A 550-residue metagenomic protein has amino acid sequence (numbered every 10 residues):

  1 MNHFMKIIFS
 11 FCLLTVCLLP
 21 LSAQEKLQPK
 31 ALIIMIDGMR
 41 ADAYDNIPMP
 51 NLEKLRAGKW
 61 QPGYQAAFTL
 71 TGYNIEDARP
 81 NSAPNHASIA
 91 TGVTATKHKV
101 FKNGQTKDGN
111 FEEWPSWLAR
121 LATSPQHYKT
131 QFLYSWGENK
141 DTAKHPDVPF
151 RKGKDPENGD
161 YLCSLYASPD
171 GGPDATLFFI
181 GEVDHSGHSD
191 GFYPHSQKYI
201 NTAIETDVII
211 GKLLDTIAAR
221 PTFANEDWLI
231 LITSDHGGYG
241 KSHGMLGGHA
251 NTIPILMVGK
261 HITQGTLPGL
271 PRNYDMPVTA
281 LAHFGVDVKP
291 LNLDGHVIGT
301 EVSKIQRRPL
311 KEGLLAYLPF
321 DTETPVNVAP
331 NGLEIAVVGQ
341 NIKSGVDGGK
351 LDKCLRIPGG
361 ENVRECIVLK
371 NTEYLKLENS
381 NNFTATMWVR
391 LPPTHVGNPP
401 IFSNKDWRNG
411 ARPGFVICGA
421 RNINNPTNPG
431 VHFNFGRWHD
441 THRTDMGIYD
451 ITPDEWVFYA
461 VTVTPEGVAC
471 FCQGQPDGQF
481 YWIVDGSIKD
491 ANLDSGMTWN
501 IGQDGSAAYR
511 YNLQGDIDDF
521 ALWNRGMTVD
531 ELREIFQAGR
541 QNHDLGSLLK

Functional and structural regions predicted by a protein language model:
Q24-Q61, G332-E334: Active-site-proximal N-terminal segment of extracellular/periplasmic enzymes that hydrolyze or transfer
I33, N51, E205-L246, A280 (+1 more regions): Metal-dependent active-site segment of extracytoplasmic phospho-/sulfohydrolases and closely related
D42-P84, G92, L315: Short, structured active-site-proximal loop/turn typified by the sulfatase FGly-forming signature C/S-X-P-X-R
L52, K59, N81-E138: Long, well-ordered early-domain segments
E138-F150, L162, Y166-V208, K212 (+1 more regions): Active-site His/acidic residue clusters
L231-H261, G486-S487: Histidine-centered active-site microenvironments of extracellular/periplasmic hydrolases and transferases
G269-S303, N524-R525: Non-catalytic, well-ordered alpha-helical segments in soluble enzyme domains
R307-K550: Extracellular glycan-associated modules
